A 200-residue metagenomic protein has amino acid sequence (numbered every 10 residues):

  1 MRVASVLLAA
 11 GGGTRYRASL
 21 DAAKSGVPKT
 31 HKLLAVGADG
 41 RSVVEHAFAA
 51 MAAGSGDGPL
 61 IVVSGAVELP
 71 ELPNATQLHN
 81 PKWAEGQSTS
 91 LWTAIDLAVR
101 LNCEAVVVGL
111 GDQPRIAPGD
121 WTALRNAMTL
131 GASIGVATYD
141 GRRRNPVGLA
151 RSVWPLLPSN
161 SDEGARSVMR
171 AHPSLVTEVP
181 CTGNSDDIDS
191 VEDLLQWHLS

Functional and structural regions predicted by a protein language model:
M1, S5, P155, N160-S200: Conserved alpha/beta core of the MobA/IspD/sugar-nucleotide pyrophosphorylase nucleotidyltransferase superfamily
M1-S64: N-terminal glycine-rich phosphate-binding loop and ensuing alpha1 helix
M1-V6, Y16-R17, A53, N74 (+3 more regions): SAM-dependent methyltransferases
L8-A10, V63, G109-G111, A137-D140 (+1 more regions): Short beta-strand segments
S25-A38, S42, L78-T89, R115 (+3 more regions): Residues at secondary-structure transition points
V63-L69, P173: Short, polar loop motifs at secondary-structure junctions
A75-T76, V176: Short, conserved active-site loop motifs that form the nucleotide-linked donor/cofactor pocket
T76, A84-R151, P155-L157: Conserved beta-loop-beta/alpha segment of the NTase-like Rossmann-fold superfamily that binds/positions NTPs
